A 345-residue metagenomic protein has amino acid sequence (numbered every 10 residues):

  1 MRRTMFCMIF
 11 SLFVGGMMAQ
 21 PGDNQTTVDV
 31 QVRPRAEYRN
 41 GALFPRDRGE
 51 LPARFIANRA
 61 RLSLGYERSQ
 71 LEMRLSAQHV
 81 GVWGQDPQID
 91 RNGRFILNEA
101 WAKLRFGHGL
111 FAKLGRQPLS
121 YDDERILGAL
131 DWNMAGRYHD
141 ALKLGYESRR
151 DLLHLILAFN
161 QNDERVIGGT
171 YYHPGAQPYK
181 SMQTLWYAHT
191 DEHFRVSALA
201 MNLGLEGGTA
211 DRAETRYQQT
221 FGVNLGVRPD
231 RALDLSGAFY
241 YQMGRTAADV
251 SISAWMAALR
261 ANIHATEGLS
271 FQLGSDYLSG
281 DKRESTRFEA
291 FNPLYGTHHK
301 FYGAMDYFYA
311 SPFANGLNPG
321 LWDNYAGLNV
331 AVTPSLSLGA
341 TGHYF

Functional and structural regions predicted by a protein language model:
M1-T4: Positively charged n-region of N-terminal signal peptides that target proteins for export
C7-G16: Bacterial N-terminal signal peptides
A19-R116, L142-S148, L153, Y217-Q219 (+5 more regions): Beta-barrel outer-membrane channel/assembly domains of diderm bacteria
R35-R48, V82-E99, G107-V223, R287-G327: Surface-exposed coil loops of outer-membrane beta-barrel proteins
E72, R195, S270: Residues at the starts of beta-strands that form the adenosine-phosphate
S76, L199, Q272-G274, T341: Short beta-strand segments
A238, Q242-V330, S337: Extracellular/periplasmic loop regions
